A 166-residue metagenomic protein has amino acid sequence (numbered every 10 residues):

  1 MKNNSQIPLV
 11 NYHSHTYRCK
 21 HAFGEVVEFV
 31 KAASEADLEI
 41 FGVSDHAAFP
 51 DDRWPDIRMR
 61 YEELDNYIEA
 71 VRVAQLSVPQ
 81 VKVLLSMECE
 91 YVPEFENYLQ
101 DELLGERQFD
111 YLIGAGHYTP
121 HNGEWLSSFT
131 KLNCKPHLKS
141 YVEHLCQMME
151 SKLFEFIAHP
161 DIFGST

Functional and structural regions predicted by a protein language model:
M1-P93, Y98, G164-T166: An N-terminally biased module of ancient metal coordination in phosphate/nucleic-acid-related enzymes
W54, Y61-T166: Extended substrate/RNA-proximal surfaces in nucleic-acid metabolism proteins
